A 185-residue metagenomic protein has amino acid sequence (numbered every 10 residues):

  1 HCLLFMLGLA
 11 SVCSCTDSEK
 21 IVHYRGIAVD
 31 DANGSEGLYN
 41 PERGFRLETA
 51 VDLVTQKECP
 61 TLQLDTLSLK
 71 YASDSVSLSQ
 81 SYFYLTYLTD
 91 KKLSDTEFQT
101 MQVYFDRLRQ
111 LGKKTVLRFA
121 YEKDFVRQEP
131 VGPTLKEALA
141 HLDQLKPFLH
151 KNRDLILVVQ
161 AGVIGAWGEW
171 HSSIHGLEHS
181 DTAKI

Functional and structural regions predicted by a protein language model:
H1-L3: Bacterial N-terminal signal peptides that target proteins for export
S11-S14: C-terminal motif of bacterial Sec signal peptides marking the signal peptidase cleavage site
K20-L78, Y82-Y84: Boundary/entry segment of secreted carbohydrate-active catalytic domains
L64-E122, L135-E137, I185: Aromatic-lined substrate-binding rim segments of carbohydrate-active enzymes
K91-K92, R127-T134, I174-G176: Second-shell loop/turn segments in exported
V116-V126, L145-E178: Active-site groove signature of glycoside hydrolases
E122-Q144: Active-site-adjacent "subsite" loops/lids of carbohydrate-active enzymes
E178-I185: Active-site neighborhood of glycoside hydrolase catalytic domains
